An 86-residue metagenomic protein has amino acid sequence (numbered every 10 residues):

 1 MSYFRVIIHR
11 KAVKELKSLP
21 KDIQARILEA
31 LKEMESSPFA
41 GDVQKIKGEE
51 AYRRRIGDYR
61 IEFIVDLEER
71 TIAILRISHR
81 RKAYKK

Functional and structural regions predicted by a protein language model:
M1-I7, E33, A51: Charged, low-complexity, helix/coiled-coil-prone segments
S2-S18, D22-A25, A40, I56 (+1 more regions): Enriched for short, Lys/Arg-rich terminal
A30-R54: A short, surface-exposed loop/turn module that caps and links secondary-structure elements
